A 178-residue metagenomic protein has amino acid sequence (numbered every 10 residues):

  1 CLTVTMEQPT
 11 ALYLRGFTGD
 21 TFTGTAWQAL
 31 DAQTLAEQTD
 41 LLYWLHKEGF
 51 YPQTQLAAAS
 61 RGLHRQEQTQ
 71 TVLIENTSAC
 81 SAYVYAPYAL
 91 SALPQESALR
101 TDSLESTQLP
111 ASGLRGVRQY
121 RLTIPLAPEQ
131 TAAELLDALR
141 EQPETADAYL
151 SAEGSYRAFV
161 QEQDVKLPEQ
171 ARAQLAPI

Functional and structural regions predicted by a protein language model:
C1-I178: Helix-boundary/low-complexity linker signature
